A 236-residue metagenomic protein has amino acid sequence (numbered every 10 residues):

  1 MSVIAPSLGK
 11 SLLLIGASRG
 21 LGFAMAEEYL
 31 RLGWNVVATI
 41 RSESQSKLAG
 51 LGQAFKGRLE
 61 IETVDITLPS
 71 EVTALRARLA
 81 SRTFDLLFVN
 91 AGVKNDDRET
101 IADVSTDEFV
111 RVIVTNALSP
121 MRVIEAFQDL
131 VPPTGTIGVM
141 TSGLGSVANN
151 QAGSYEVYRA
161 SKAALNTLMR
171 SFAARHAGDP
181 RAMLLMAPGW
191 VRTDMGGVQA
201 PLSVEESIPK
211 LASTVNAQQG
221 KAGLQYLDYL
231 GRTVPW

Functional and structural regions predicted by a protein language model:
L12-G16: Conserved N-terminal Rossmann-fold NAD(P)-binding element of oxidoreductases
S18, G22-E28: N-terminal Rossmann NAD(P)H-binding glycine-rich loop of SDR-like oxidoreductase domains
L32-L48: Conserved glycine-rich Rossmann-like NAD(P)H-binding loop of the short-chain dehydrogenase/reductase
Q53-S70: Rossmann-fold cofactor-recognition segment
D65-R82: Conserved Rossmann-fold cofactor-binding substructure of NAD(P)-dependent oxidoreductases
V93, D97-I113, M121, Q128-D129 (+1 more regions): Catalytic loop of short-chain dehydrogenase/reductase
G178, L185-M186, G197-W236: C-terminal helical subdomain
